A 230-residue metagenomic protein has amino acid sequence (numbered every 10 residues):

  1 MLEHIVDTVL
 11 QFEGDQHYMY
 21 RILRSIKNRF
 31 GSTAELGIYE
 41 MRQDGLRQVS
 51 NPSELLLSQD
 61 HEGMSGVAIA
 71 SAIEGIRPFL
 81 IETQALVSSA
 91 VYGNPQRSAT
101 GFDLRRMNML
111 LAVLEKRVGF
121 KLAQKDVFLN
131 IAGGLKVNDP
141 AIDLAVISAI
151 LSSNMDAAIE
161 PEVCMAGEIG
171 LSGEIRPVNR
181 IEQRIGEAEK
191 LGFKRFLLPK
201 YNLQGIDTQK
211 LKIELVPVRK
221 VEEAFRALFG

Functional and structural regions predicted by a protein language model:
M1-G230: Peripheral, non-AAA+ core regions of ATP-driven protein-machinery
